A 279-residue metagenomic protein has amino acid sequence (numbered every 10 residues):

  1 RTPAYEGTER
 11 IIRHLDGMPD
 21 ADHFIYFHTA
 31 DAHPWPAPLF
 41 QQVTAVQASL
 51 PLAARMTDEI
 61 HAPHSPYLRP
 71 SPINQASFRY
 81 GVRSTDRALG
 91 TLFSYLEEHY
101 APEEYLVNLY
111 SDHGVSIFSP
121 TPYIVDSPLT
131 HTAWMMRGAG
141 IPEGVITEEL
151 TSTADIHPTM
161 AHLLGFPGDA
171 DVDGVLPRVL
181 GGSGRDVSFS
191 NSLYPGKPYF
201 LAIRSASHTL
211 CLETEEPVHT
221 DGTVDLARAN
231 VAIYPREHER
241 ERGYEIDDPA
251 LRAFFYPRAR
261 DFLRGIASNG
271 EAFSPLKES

Functional and structural regions predicted by a protein language model:
R1-S279: Catalytic domains that recognize anionic headgroups
